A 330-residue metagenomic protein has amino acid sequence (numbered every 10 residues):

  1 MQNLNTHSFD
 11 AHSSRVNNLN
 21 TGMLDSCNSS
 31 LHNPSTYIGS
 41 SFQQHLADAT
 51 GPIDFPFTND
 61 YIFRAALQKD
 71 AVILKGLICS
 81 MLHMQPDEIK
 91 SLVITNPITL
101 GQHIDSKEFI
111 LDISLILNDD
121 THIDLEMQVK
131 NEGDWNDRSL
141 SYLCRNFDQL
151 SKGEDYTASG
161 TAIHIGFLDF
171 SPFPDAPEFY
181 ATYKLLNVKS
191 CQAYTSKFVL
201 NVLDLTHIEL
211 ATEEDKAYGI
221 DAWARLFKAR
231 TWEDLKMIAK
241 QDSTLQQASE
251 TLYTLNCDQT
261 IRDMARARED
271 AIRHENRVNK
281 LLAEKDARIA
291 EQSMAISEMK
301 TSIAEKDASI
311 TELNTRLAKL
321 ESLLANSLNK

Functional and structural regions predicted by a protein language model:
Q2-K330: Elongated, amphipathic alpha-helical interaction scaffolds
